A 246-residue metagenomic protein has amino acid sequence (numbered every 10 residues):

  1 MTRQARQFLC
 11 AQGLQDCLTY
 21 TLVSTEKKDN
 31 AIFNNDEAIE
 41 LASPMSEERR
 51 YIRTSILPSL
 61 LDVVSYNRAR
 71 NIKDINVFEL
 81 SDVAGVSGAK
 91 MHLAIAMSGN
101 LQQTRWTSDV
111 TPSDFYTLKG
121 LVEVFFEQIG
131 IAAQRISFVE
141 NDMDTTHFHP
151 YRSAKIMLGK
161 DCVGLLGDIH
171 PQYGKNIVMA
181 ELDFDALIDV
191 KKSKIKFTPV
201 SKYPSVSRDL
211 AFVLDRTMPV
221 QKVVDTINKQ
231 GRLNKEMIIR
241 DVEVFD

Functional and structural regions predicted by a protein language model:
M1-F78: Extended, well-folded interaction surfaces typified by the phenylalanyl-tRNA synthetase beta subunit core
A11, N35, I72-D74, S87-A89 (+4 more regions): Short flexible coil/turn linkers enriched for glycine and charged/polar residues that connect secondary-structure
A11, Q15, D62, Y66 (+6 more regions): Short, well-ordered loop/turn and helix-capping segments at boundaries between secondary-structure elements and domains
D16, S24-N30, E48, G85-S87 (+3 more regions): Flexible loop/turn segments at secondary-structure boundaries
T19-I32, N76-G85, S137-A154, V244-D246: A glycine-rich phosphate-binding loop feature that marks nucleotide/adenosyl-phosphate handling sites
E26, T54-S98, M179-S193, N234-D246: Conserved alpha/beta core surface patches that mediate binding of polyanionic ligands
E37-A42, L80-D109, P199-D209: Residues forming anionic-ligand binding surfaces in small-molecule and nucleic-acid pockets of primarily soluble enzymes
Q102-D246: A carboxyl-terminal module marker
